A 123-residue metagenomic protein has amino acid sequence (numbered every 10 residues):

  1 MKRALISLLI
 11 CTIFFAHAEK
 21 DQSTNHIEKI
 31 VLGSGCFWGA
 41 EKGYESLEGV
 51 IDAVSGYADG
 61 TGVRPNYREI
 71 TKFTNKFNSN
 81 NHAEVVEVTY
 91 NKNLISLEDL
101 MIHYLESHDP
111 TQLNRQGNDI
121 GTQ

Functional and structural regions predicted by a protein language model:
A4-I13: Sec-dependent N-terminal signal peptides
H17-Q123: Flexible coil/turn and secondary-structure edge motifs
